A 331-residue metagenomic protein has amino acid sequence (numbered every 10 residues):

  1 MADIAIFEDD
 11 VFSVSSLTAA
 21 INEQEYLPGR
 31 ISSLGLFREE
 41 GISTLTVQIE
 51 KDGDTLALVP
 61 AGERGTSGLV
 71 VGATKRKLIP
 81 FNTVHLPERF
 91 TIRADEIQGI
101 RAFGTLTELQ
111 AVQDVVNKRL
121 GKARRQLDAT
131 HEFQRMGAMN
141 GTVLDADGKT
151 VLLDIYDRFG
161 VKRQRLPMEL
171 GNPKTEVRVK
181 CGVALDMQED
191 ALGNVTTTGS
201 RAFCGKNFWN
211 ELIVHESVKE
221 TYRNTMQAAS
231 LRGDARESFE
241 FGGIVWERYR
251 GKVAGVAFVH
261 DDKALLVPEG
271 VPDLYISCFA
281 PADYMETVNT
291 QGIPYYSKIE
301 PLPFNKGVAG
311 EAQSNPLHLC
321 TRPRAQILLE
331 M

Functional and structural regions predicted by a protein language model:
M1-L45, P323-M331: N-terminal alpha-helical "arm" segments
I21, K180-Q188, C278, A282 (+1 more regions): Short, Φ-rich (hydrophobic/aromatic) sequence segments
G35-A102: Assembly/oligomerization interface modules of large self-assembling protein complexes
E39, A191-T196, S200, I299-L302 (+1 more regions): A general structural signal for short secondary-structure junctions and capping/turn motifs
L86-G160, E189-N210, K306-A312: Long, contiguous amphipathic alpha-helices that act as assembly "spine/axial" helices in icosahedral shell and virion
R158-N194: Short N-terminal edge-element motif at the start of the domain
V179-S238: Ordered core of a single globular domain
K219-M331: Sequence/fold signature of self-assembling virion shell proteins
